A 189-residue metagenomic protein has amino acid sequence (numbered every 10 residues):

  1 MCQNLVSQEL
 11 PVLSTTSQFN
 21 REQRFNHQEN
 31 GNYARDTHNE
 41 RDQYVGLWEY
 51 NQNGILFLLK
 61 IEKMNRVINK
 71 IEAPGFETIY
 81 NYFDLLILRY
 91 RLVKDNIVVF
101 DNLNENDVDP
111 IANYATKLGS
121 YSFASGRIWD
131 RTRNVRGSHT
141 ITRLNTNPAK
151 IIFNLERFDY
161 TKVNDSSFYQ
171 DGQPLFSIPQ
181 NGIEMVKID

Functional and structural regions predicted by a protein language model:
M1-V45, E49-G54, R66-F83, I152-D189: Amphipathic/hydrophobic helical signal segments and adjacent flexible N-terminal regions that mediate secretion
L59-T146, D189: Central antiparallel beta-sheet cores of small beta-barrel/beta-sandwich binding domains
